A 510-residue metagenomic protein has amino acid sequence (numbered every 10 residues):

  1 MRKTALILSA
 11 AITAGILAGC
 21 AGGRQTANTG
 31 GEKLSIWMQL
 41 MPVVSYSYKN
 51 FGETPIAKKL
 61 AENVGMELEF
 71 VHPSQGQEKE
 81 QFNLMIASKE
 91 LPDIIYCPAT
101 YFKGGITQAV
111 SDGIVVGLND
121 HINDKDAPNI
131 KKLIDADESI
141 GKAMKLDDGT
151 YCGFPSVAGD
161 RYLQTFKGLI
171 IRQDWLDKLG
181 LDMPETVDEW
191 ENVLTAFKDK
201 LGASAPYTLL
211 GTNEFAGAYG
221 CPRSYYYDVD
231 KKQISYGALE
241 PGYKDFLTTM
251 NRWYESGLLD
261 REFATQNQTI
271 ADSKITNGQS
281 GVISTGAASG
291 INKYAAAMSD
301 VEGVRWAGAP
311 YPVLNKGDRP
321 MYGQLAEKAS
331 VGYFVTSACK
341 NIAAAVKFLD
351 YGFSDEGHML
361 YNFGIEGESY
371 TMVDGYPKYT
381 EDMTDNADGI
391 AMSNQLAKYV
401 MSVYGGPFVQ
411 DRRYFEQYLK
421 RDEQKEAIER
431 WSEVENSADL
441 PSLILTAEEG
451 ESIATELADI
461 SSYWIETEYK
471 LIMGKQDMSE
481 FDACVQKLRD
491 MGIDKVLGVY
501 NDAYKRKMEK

Functional and structural regions predicted by a protein language model:
L6-S9, C20-E189, A216-G217, Y226 (+3 more regions): Conserved N-terminal structural module of periplasmic/extracytoplasmic solute-binding proteins
E67-P73, R261-E262, A307-A309: General small-molecule cofactor/ligand-binding pocket signal
Q75-K79, Q266-T269, L314-K316: Short acidic loop-to-helix transition motifs that present clustered carboxylates
G104-G117, K293-P320: Ligand-binding "clamshell"
N119-H121, L146-E214, Y227-Q279, I283-G286 (+3 more regions): Helix-loop-helix "hinge/cap" segment bordering the ligand-binding cleft or interdomain interface
P312-D318, A326-S337: Membrane-embedded translocation segments of transport machinery
Y351-E466, K475: Conserved small-residue motifs centered on glycine
